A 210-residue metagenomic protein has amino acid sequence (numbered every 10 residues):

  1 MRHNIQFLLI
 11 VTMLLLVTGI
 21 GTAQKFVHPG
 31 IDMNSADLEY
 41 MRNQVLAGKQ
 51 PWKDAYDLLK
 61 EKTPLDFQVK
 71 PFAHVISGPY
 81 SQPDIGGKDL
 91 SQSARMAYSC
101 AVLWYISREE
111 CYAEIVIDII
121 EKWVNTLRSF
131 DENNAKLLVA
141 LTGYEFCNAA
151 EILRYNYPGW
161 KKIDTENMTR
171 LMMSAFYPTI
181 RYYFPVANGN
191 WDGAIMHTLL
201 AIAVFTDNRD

Functional and structural regions predicted by a protein language model:
M1, G19-Q24: Basic/polar N-terminal segments that are highly enriched at the extreme N-terminus, encompassing both cleavable
M1-L9: Bacterial N-terminal signal peptides that target proteins for export
L8-T18: Bacterial N-terminal signal peptides
T18, S107, T206: Residue-level signal for short amphipathic helical patches enriched in basic/charged and nearby hydrophobic residues
A23-A187, G193, H197: Extracellular glycan-targeting catalytic surfaces
T198-I202: Amphipathic alpha-helical interface segments
A203-D210: Long, repeat-rich segments with strong aromatic
